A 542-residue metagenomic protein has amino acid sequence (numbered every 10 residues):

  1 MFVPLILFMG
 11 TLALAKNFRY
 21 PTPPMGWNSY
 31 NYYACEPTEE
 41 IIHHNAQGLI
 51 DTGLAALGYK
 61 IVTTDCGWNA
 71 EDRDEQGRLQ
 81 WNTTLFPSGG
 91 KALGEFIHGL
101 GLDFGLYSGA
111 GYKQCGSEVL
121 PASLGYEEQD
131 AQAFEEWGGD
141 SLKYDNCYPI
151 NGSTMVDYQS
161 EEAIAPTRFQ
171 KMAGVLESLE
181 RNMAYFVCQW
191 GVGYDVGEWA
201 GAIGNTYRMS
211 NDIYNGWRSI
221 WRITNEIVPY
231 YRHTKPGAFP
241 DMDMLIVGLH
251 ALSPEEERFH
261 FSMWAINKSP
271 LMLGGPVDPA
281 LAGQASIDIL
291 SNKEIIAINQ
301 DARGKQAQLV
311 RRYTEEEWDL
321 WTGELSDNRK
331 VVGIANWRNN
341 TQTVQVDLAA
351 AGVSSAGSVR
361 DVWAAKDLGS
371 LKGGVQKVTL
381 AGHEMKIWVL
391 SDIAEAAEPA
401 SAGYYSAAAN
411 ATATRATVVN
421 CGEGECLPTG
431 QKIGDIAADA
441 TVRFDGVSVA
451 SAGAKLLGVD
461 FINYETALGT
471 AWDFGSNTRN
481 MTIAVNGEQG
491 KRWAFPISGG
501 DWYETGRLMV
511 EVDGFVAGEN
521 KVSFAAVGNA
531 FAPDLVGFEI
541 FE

Functional and structural regions predicted by a protein language model:
M1-A15: Fungal secretory targeting signals
R19, P23-S29, G58-D65, D103-S108 (+8 more regions): Structural recognition of the beta-strand scaffold that forms the well-ordered cores of secreted hydrolase catalytic
I41, N45-Y158: Aromatic-lined carbohydrate-binding/catalytic grooves of carbohydrate-active enzymes
L102-L120, A173-V196: Aromatic-lined carbohydrate-recognition surfaces of secreted/lumenal glycan-active proteins
Y126-Q129, S178-D278: Glycan-recognition surfaces
W264-N267, M272-G274, Y313-V353, D445 (+3 more regions): Carbohydrate-binding surface patches
M272-N340, T417-D435, E511: Glycan-recognition and catalytic regions of carbohydrate-active enzymes
Q342, A351-V359, L380-H383, I387-E542: Extracytoplasmic
